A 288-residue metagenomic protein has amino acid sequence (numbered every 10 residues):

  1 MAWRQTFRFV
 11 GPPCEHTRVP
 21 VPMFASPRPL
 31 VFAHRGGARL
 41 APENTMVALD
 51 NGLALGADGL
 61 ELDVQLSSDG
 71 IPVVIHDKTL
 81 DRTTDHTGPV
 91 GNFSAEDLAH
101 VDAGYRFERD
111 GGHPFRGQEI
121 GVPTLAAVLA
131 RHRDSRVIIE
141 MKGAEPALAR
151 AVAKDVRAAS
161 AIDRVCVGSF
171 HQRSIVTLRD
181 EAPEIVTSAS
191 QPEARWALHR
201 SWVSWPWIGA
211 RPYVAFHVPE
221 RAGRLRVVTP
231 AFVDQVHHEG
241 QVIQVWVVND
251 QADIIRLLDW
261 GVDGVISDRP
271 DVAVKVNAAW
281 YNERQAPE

Functional and structural regions predicted by a protein language model:
F7-F9: Aromatic (phenylalanine/tyrosine) cluster motif
G11-M23, R28-P29, H76-E181, G209-E239: Metal-dependent phosphodiesterase/phospholipase catalytic core, i.e., the His/Asp/Glu-rich active-site region
C14-T17, F115, L198-E288: C-terminal active-site rim and adjoining tail of enzyme catalytic domains
V31-A33, L60-L62, V137-I139, V165-V167 (+4 more regions): Hydrophobic faces of well-ordered beta-strands that scaffold small-molecule active sites in alpha/beta enzyme cores
A33-E43, P114-Q118: Active-site mouth loops of central-metabolism enzymes
R35-G36, E43, S169, Q191-E193 (+1 more regions): Glycine-rich beta-to-alpha transition loops that act as phosphate-gripper elements at the mouths of alpha/beta enzyme
N51-V64: Catalytic domains of carbohydrate-active enzymes, especially glycoside hydrolases
